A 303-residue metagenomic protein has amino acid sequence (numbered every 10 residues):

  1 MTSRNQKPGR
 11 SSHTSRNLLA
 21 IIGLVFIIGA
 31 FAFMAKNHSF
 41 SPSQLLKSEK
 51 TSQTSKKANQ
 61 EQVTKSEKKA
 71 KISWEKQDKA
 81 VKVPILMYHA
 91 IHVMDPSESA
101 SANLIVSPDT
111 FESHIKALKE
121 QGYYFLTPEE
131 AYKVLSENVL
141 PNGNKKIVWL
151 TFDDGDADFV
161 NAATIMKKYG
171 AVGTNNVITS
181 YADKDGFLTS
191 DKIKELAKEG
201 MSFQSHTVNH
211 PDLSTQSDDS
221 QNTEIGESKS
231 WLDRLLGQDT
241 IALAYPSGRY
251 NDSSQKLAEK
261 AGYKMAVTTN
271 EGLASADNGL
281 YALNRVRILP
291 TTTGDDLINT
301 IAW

Functional and structural regions predicted by a protein language model:
M1-R16: N-terminal Lys/Arg-rich, disordered targeting/topogenic segments
L19-F33: Hydrophobic membrane-insertion alpha-helices, especially the h-region of bacterial N-terminal signal peptides
N37-L150, T215-W303: C-terminal active-site subregion of NodB/CE4 polysaccharide deacetylases
I85-M87, Y124-P128, W149, K167 (+4 more regions): Short, well-structured secondary-structure segments
D153-G155: Noncatalytic alpha-helical scaffolds and linker/capping helices
A162-A171, L188-S205, E259-K260, A274 (+1 more regions): Acidic (Asp/Glu)-rich catalytic clusters
G186-I193, S220-I225: Charged helix-capping and loop-helix junction motifs
Q204-Q216: Substrate-binding clefts and substrate-entry loops adjacent to catalytic sites of polymer-processing enzymes acting on
